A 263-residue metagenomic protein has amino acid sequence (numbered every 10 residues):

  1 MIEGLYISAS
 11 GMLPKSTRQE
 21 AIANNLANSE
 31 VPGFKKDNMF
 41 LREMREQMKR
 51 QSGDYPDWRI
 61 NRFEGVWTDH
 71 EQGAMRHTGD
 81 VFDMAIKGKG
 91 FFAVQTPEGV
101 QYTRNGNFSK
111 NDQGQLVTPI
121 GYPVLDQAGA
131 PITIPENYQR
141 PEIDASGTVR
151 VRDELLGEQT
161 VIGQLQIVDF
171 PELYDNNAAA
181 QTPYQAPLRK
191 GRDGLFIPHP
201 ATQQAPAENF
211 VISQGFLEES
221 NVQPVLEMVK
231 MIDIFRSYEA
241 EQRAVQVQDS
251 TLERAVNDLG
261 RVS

Functional and structural regions predicted by a protein language model:
M1-S263: Amphipathic alpha-helical polymerization modules
